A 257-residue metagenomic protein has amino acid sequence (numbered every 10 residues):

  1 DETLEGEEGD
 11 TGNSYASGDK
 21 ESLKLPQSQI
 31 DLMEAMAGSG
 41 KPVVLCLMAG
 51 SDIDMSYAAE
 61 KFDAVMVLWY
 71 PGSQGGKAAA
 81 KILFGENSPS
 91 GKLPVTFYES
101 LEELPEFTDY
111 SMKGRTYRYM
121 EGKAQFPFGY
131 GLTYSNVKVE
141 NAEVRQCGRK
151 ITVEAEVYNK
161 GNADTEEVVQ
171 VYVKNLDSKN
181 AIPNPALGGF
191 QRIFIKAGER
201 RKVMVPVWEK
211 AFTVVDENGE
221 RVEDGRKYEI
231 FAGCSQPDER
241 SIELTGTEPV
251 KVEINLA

Functional and structural regions predicted by a protein language model:
D1-A257: C-terminal non-catalytic regions of proteins with extracellular/luminal or membrane-system context
